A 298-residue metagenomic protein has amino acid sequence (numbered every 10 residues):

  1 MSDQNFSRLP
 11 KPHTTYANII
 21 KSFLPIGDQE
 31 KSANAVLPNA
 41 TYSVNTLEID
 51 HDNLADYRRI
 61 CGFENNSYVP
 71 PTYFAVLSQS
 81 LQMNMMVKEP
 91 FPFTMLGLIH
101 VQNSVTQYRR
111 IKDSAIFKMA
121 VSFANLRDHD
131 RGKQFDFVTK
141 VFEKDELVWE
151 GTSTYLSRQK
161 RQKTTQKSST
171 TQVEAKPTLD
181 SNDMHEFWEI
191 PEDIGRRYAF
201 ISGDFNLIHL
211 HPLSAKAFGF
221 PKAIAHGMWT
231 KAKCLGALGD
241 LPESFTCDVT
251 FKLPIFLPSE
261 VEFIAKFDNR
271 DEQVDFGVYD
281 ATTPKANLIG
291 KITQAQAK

Functional and structural regions predicted by a protein language model:
M1-I26, A33-L37, L98, S104-I190 (+2 more regions): HotDog/MaoC-like acyl-thioester-processing domains
M1-Q102, S168-T170, E174-P242: Hot-dog-fold acyl-thioester-processing enzymes
A237-F267: A conserved acidic, glycine/proline-rich C-terminal tail/linker
